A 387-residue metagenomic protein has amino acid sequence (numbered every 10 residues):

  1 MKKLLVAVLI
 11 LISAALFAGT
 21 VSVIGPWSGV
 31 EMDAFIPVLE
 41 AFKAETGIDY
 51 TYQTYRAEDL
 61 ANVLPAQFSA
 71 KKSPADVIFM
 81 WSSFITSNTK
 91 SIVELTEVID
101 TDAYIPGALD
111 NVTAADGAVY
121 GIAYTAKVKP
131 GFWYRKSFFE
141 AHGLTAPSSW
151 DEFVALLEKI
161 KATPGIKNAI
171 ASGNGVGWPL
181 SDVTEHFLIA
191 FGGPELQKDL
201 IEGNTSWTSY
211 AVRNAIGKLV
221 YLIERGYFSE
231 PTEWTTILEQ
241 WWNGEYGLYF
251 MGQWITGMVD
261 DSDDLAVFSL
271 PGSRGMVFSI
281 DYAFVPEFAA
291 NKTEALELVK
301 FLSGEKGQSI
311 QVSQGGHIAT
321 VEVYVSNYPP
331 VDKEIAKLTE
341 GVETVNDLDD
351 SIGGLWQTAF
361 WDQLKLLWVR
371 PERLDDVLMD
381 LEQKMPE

Functional and structural regions predicted by a protein language model:
A18-I85, T101, A146, Q253 (+4 more regions): Conserved N-terminal structural module of periplasmic/extracytoplasmic solute-binding proteins
P26, G217-N291: Extracytoplasmic/periplasmic substrate-binding proteins
A44, D49, E140, E224 (+2 more regions): Conserved C-terminal helix/tail region of periplasmic/extracytoplasmic solute-binding proteins
W81-P130, V267, K333: Hinge/lid segment of periplasmic solute-binding proteins
I92, G257, D281-L355: Mature extracytoplasmic/periplasmic domains
E94-N111, I170, N174, F191-N214 (+3 more regions): Short, solvent-exposed loop/beta-turn-alpha elements that line the ligand-binding surface or hinge of extracytoplasmic
Y120-Y124, P130, V154-E202: Extracytoplasmic/periplasmic solute-binding protein
L157-E158, I201-P231: Glycine-centered hinge/linker elements that transmit conformational signals in sensory and ligand-binding systems
